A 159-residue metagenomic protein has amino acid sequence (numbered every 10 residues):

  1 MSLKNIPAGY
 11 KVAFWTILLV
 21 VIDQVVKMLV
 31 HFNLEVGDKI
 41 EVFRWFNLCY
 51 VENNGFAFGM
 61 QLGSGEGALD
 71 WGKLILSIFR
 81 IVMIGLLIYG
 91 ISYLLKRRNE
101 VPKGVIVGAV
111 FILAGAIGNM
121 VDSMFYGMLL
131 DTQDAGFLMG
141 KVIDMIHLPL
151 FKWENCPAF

Functional and structural regions predicted by a protein language model:
M1-F159: Alpha-helical transmembrane bundles and membrane-interface segments of multipass inner-membrane proteins
